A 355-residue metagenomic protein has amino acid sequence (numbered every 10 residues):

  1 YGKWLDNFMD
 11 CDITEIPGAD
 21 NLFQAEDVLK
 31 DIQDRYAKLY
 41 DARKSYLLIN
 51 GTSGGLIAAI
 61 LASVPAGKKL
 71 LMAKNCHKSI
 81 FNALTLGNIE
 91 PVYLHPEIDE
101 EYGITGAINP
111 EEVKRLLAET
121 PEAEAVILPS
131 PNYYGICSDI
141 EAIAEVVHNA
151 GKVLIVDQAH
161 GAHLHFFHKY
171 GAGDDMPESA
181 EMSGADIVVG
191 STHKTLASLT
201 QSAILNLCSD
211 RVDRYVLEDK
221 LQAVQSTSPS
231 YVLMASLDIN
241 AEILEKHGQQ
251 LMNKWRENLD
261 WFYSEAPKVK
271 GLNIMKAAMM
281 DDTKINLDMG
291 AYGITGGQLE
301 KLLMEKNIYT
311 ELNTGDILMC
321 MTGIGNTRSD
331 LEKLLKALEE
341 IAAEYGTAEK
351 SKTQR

Functional and structural regions predicted by a protein language model:
Y1-F8: N-terminal glycine-rich, Lys/His-bearing helix-loop that initiates the first secondary-structure elements of many
F8-G51: Conserved N-terminal alpha-helix of the aminotransferase class I/II PLP-enzyme fold
A19, Y46-L48, V126-P129, L318-G323: Short glycine-rich or small-residue beta-strand-to-loop segments that form or flank ligand, phosphate, metal/Fe-S
L39-A42, T52-K276, M289: Conserved PLP-enzyme active-site core in the AAT-like
K44-Y46, G190, N307-E311: A short linear hydrophobic-aromatic micro-motif
S264-R355: Conserved C-terminal alpha-helix-loop-beta "cap" of PLP-dependent enzymes that closes/shapes the active-site mouth
